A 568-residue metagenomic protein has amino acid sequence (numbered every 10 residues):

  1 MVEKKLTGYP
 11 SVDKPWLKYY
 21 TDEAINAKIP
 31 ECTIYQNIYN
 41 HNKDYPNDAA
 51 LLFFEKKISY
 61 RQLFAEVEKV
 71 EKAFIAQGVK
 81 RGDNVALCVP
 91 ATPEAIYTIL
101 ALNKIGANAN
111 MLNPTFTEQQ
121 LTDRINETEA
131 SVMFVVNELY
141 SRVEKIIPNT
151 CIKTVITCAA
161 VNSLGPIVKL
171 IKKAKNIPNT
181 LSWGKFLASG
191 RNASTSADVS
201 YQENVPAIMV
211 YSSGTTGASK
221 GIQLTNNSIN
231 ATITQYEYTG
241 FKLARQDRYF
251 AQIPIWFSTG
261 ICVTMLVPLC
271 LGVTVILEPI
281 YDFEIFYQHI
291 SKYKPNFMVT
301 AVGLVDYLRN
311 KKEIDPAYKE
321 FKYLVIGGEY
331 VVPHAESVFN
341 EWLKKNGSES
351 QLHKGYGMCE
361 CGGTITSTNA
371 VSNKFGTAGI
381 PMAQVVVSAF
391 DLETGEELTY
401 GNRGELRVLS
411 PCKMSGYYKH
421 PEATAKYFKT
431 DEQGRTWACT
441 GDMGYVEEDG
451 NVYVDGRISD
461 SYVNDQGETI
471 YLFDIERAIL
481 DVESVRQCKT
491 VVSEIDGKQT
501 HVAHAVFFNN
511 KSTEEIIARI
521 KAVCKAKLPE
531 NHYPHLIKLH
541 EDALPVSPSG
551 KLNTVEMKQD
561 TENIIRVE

Functional and structural regions predicted by a protein language model:
P30, N47-T92, I96-L100, T117-T122 (+1 more regions): Conserved AMP-binding/adenylate-forming core of the ANL superfamily
F64-K69, I222-A244, Q252, V305 (+1 more regions): Conserved structural elements of the adenylate-forming
A95, F116, M133, S410 (+3 more regions): AMP-binding/adenylate-forming catalytic core of the ANL superfamily
K175-Y211, A218, F241-R248: Conserved pre-ATP/AMP-binding loop-to-beta segment of ANL
N230-R248, F257-V299, Y307, K311-K312: Conserved AMP-binding/adenylation subdomain of ANL enzymes
N296-T300, R309-K374, V386: Gly/Ser/Thr-rich phosphate-binding loop
I380-Q384, E396-K429, N451, E468-I470: Conserved ATP/PPi-binding loop(s) of AMP-dependent carboxylate-activating enzymes
K489-E494, V502-H504, K521-E568: Conserved C-terminal "lid"/linker of ANL adenylate-forming enzymes
